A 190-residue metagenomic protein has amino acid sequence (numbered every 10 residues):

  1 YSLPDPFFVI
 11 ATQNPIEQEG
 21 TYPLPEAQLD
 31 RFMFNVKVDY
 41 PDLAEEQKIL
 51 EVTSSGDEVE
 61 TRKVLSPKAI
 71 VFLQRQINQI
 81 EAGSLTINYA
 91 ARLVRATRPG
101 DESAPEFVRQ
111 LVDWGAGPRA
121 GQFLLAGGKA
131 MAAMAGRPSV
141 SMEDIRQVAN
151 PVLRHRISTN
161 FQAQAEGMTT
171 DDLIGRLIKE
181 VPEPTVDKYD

Functional and structural regions predicted by a protein language model:
Y1-Q79, K129-M131: Canonical AAA+ ATPase core
L24, E45, L65, E81 (+4 more regions): Alpha-helix N-cap and coil->helix boundary residues
K48, N88, R92, G175-K179: Replace "anionic and nucleotidyl ligands
I49-L50, A90, V94, V148-L153: Short alpha-helical scaffolding segments that buttress acidic/His motifs in well-ordered protein cores
E51, S55, R95-P99, R154 (+1 more regions): Residues at helix-coil transition
E60-L124: Conserved AAA+ ATPase small/helical "lid" subdomain
D101-D190: C-terminal engagement/docking regions of AAA+ P-loop ATPases
